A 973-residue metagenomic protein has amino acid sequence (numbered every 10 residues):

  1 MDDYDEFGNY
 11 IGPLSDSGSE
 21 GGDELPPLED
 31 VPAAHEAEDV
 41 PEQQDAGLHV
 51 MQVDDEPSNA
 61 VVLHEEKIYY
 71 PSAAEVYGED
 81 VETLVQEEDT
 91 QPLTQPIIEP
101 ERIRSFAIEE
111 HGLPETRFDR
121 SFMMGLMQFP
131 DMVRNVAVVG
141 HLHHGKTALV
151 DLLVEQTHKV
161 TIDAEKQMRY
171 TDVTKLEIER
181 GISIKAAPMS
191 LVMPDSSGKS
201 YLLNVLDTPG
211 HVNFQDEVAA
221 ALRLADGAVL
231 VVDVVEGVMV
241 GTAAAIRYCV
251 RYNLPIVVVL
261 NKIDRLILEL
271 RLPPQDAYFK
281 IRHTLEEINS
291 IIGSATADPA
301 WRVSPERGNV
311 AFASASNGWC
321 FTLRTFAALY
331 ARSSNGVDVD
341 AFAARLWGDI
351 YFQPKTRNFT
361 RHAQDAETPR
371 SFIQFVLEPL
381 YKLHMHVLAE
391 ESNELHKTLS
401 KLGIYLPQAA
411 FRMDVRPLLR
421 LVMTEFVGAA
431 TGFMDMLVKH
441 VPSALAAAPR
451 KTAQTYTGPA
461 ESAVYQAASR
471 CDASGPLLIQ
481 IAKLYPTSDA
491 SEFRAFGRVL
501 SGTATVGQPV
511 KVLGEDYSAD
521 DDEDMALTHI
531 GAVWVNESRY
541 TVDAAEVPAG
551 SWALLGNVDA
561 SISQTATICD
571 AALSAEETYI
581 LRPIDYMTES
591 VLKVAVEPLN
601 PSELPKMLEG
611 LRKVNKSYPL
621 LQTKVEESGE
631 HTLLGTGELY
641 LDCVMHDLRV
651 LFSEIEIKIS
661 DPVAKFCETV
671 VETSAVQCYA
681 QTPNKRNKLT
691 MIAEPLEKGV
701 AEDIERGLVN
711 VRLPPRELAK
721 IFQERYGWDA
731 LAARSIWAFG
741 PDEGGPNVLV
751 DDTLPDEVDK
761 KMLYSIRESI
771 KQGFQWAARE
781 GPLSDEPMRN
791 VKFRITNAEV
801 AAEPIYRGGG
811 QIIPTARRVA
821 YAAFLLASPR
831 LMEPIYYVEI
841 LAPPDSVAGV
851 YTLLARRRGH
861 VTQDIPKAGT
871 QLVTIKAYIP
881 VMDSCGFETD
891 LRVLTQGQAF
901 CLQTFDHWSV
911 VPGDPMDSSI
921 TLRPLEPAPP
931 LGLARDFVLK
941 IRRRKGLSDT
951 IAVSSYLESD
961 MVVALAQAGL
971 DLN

Functional and structural regions predicted by a protein language model:
M1-M132, I182, P188, R324-R332 (+10 more regions): Intrinsically disordered, low-complexity N-terminal segments enriched in charged residues and glycine with frequent
E82-L84, D89-R223, A228, A245 (+2 more regions): P-loop NTPase switch module centered on the Walker A-proximal segment
G145-K146, L266, A315-A327, A429-L437 (+2 more regions): Conserved GTPase G-domain signal focused on the G5
S196, L222, G227-S304: Conserved C-terminal guanine-recognition region of P-loop GTPase G domains, centered on the G4
D233-V234, V257-F279, V310-F321, V422-E425 (+3 more regions): G-domain G4 guanine-recognition motif of GTPases
Y278, E287-N289, D298-A300, G318 (+3 more regions): Accessory interaction regions appended to the cores of large information-processing enzymes
D298-M423, E697: C-terminal end of P-loop GTPase domains and the immediately downstream helical coupling element
D365-R494, S501-A504: Accessory interdomain/linker segments of ATP-dependent helicases and helicase-like nucleic-acid enzymes that mediate
